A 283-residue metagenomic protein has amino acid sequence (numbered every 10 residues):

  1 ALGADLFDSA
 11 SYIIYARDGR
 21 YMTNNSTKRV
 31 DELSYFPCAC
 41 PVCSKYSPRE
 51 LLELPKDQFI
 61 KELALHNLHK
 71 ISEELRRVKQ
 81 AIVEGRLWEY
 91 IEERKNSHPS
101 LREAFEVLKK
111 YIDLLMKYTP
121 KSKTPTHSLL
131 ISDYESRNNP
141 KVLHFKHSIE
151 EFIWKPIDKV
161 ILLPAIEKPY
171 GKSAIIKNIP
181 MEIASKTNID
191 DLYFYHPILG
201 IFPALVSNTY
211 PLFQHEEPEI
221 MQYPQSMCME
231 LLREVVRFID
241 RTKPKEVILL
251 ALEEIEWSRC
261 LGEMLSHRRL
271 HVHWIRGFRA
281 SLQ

Functional and structural regions predicted by a protein language model:
A1-C38, A251: Glycine-rich phosphate/ribose-binding loops and adjacent secondary-structure elements that form binding surfaces
C40-Q283: C-terminal extensions of enzymes
